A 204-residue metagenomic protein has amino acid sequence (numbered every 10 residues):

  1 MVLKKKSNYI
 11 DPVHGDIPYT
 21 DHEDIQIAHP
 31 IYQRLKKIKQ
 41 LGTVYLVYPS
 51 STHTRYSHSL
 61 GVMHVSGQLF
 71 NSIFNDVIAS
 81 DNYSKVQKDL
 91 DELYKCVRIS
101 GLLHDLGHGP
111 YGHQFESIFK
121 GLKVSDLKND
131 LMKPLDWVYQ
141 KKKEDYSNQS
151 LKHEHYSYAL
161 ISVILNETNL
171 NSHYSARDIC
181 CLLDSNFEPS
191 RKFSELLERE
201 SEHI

Functional and structural regions predicted by a protein language model:
M1-K39, L46-I99, G107-I204: Sequence-structural signature of the catalytic-core scaffold of metal-dependent phosphohydrolases that act on
